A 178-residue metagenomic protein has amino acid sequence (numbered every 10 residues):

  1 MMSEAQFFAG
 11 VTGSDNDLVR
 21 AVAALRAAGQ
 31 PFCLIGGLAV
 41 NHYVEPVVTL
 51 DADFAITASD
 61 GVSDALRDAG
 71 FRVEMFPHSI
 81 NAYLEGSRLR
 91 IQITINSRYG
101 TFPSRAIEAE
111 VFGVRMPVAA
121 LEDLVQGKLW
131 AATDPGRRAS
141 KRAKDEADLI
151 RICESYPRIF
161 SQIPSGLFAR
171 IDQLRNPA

Functional and structural regions predicted by a protein language model:
M1-A178: Compositionally biased terminal segments of proteins
